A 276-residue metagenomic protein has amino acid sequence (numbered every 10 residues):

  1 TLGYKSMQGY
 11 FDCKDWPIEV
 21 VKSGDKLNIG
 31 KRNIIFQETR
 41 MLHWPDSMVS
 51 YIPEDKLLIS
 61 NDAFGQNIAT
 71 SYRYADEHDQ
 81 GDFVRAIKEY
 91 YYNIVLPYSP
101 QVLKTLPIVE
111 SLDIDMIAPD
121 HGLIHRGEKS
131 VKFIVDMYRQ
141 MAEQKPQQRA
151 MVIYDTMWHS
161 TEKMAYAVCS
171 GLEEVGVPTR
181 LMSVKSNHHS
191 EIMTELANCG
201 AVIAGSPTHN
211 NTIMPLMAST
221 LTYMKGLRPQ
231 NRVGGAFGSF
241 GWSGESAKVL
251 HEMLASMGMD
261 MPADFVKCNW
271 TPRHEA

Functional and structural regions predicted by a protein language model:
T1-G3: Short internal beta-strands
F11-E77: Catalytic core of the metallo-beta-lactamase
H43, A63-L96, Q140-K145: Active-site-proximal loop/helix segment associated with metal-binding centers of metalloenzymes
Y51, L58, R149-I153, G235: Conserved beta-strand elements of the Class I
S60, D120, I153-D155, M182 (+1 more regions): Short hydrophobic segments within beta-strands
T70, Q80-I117, G122-I124, A167-R180 (+1 more regions): FMN-binding flavodoxin-like domain, especially the glycine-rich phosphate-binding loop
G122-R149: Terminal amphipathic helices with adjacent charged low-complexity linkers/tails
I153-V175: Short, charged N-terminal beta->alpha structural module
